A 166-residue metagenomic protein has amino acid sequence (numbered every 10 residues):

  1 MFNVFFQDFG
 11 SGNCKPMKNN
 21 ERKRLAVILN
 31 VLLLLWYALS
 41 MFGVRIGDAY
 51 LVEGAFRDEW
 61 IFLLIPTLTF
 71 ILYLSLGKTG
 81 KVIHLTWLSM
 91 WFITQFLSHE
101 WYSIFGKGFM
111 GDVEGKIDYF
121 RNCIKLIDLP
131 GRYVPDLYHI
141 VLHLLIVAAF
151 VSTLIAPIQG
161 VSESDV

Functional and structural regions predicted by a protein language model:
F5-F6, G12-L35, V141-V166: Cytosolic juxtamembrane helix and N-cap/initiation of the first transmembrane helix
W36-V44, M90-F109: C-terminal TM-helix exit segments that contain a strictly Trp-centered aromatic cap at the helix terminus
F42-I65: Transmembrane alpha-helix entry/boundary detector in multi-pass membrane proteins
F62-T67, H143-V147: Core segments of transmembrane alpha-helices that mediate helix-helix packing or line hydrophobic substrate/ligand
T67-H84: Juxtamembrane helix-break-helix junctions at the cytosolic face of small multi-pass alpha-helical membrane proteins
K81-I93: Central hydrophobic cores of alpha-helical transmembrane segments in multi-pass integral membrane proteins
K107-P130: Membrane-interfacial helical/loop segments at transmembrane boundaries in membrane proteins
C123-A148: Hydrophobic alpha-helical transmembrane segments
